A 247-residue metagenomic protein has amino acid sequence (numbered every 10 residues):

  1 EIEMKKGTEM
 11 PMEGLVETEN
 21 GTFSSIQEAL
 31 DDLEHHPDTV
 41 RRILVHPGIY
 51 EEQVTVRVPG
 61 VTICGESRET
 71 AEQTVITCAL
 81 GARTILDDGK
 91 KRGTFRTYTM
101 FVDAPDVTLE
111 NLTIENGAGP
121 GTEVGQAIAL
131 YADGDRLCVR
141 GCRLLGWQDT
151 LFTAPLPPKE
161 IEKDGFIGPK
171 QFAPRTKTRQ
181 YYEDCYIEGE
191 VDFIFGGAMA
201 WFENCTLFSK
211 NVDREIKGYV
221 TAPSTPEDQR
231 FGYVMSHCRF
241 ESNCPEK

Functional and structural regions predicted by a protein language model:
I2, G7-K247: Sequence-level preference for short, compositionally simple segments enriched in small aliphatic or small polar residues
